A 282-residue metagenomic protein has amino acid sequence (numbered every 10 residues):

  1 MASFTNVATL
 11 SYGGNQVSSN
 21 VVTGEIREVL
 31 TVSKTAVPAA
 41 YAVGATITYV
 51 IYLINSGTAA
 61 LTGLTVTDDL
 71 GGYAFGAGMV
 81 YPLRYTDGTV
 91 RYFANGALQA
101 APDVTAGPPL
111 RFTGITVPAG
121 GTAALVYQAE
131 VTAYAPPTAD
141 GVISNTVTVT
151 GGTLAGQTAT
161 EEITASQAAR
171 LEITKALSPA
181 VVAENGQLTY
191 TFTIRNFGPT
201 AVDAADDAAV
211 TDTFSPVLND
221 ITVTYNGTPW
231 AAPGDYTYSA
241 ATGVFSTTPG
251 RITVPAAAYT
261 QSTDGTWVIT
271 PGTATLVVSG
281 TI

Functional and structural regions predicted by a protein language model:
M1-I282: Exported/extracytosolic protein signature
